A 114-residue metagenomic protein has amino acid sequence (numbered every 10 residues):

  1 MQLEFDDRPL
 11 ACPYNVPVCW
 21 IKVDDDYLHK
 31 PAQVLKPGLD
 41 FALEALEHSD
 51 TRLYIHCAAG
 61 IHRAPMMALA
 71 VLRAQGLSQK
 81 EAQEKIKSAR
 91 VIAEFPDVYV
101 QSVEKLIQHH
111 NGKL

Functional and structural regions predicted by a protein language model:
M1-R52, R73-K105, N111: Cysteine-based protein phosphatase catalytic domain of the PTP/DSP
D50-L69: A phosphate-binding catalytic loop at a beta-strand-loop-alpha-helix junction that coordinates phosphoryl groups
